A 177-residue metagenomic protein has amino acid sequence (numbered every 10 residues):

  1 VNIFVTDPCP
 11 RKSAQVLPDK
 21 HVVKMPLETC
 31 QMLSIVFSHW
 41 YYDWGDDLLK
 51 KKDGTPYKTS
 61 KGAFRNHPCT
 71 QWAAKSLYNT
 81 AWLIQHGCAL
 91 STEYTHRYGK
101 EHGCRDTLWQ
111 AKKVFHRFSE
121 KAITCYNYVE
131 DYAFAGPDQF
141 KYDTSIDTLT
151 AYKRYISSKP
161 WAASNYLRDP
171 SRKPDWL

Functional and structural regions predicted by a protein language model:
V1-N66, T70-L177: Sequence termini and other peripheral, non-core segments
